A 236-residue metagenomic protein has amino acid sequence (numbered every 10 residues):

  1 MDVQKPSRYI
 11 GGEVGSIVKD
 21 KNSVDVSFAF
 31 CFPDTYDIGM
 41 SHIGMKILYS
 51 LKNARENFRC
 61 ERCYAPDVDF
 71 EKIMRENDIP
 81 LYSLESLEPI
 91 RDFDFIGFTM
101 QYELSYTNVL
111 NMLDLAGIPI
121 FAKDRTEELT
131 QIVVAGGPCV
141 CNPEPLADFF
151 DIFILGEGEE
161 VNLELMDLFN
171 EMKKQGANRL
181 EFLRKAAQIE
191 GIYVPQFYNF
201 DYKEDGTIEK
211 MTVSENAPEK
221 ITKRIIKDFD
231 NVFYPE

Functional and structural regions predicted by a protein language model:
D2-A29, Y36-D37, G206-E236: N-terminal [4Fe-4S]-dependent radical SAM core
A29-C31, D94: Short, hydrophobic beta-strand segments
C31-D34, Q101, P195-F197, P235: Structured loops at beta-to-helix junctions and adjacent beta-edge loops in soluble globular domains
T35-I38, E103-S105: Short acidic, S/G/P-rich loop/turn micro-motifs used as interaction or catalytic elements
M40-L48: Conserved alpha-helical elements of sugar-nucleotide-dependent glycosyltransferases
I47-R59: Short helix-loop-beta junction
E56-D69: A short beta-strand-loop structural module common to alpha/beta enzyme folds
P66-S214: Glycine-rich beta-alpha loop elements in corrinoid/cobalamin-binding modules across cobalamin-dependent enzymes
